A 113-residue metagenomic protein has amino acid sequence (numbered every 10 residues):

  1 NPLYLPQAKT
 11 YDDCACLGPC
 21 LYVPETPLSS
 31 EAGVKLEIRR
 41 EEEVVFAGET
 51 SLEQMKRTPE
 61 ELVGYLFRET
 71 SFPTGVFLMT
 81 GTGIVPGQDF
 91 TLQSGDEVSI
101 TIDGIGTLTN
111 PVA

Functional and structural regions predicted by a protein language model:
N1-A113: Catalytic-pocket segment enriched in acidic/His residues
